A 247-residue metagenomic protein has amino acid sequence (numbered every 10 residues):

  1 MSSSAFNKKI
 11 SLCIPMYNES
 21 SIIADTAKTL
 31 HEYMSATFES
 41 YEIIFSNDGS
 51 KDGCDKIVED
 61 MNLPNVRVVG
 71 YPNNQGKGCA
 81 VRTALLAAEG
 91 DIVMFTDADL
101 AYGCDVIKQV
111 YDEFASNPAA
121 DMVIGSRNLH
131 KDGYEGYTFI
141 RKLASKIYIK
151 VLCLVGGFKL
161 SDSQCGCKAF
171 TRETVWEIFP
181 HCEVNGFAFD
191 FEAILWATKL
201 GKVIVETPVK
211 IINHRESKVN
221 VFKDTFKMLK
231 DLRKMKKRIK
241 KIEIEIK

Functional and structural regions predicted by a protein language model:
M1-K9, G157, H181-K247: Hydrophobic helical membrane-anchoring modules
K8-I10, H31-I44, N65-R67: Short loop->beta transition adjacent to catalytic acidic/histidine clusters or analogous donor-positioning motifs
E19-I22, S50, K77, G103: Donor nucleotide-sugar binding loop of glycosyltransferases
E19-M34: Short, well-formed alpha-helical segments that are part of the catalytic scaffolds of diverse glycosyltransferases
Y41-I44, D55-A87: Conserved donor nucleotide-binding strand/loop of the catalytic core
N47-K56, L100: A conserved acidic beta->alpha catalytic loop
Y71-A87, I92, C104-F187, H214-K223 (+1 more regions): Acceptor/aglycone-binding surface of glycosyltransferases and processive sugar-polymer synthases
